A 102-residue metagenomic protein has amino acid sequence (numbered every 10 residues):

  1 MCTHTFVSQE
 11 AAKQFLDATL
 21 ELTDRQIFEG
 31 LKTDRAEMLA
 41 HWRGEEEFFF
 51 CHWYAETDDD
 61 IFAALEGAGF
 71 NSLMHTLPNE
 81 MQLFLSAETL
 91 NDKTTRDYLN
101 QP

Functional and structural regions predicted by a protein language model:
M1-M38, R43-F48, D58-F62, M81-P102: Short S/T/G/P-rich N-terminal loop/turn motif that feeds into the first structured element of a domain
W53-N71: Mid-chain, well-packed structural core segment of small domains
F70-S86: Conserved short beta-strand edge segments in small beta-sheet-based binding/regulatory domains
